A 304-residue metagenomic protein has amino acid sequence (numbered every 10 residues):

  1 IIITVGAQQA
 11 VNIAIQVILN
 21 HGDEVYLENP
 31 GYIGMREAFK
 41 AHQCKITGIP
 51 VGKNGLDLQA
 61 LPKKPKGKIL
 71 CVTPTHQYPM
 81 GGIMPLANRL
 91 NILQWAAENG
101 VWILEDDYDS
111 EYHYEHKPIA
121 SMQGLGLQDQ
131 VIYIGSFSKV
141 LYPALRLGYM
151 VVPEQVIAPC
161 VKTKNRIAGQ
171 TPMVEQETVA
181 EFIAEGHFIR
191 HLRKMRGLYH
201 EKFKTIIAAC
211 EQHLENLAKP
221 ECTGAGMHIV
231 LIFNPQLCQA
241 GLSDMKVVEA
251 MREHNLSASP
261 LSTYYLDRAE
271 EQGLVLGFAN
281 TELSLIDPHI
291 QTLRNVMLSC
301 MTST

Functional and structural regions predicted by a protein language model:
I1, G197-I207, A218-F233: Conserved glycine-rich beta-strand-loop-beta hairpin in the small C-terminal domain of fold type I
I1-N99, E111-Y112, K117-I132, Y199 (+1 more regions): Conserved core of the PLP fold type I
L127-G197: Conserved core segment of the aminotransferase class I/II
V152, V230-Q239, S257-L298: Conserved PLP-binding active-site segment of the aspartate aminotransferase-like
P159-K162, K194-T205, P288, T292: A non-catalytic, amphipathic alpha-helix used as a structural packing/dimerization or gating element in enzyme scaffolds
D244-R252, H289-R294: Short amphipathic alpha-helices in soluble, non-transmembrane regions that often serve as interface/regulatory elements
